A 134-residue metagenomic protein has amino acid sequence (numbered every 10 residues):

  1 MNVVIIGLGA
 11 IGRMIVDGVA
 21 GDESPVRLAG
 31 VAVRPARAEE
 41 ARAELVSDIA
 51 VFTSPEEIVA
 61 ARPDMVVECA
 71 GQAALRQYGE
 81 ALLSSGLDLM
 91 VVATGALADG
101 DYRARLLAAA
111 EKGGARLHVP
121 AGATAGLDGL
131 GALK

Functional and structural regions predicted by a protein language model:
V3-I5, E68: Hydrophobic Val/Ile/Leu positions in short beta-strands of Rossmann-like dinucleotide-binding domains
L8-G9: Glycine-rich Rossmann-fold phosphate-binding loop(s) that bind the pyrophosphate of adenine dinucleotide cofactors
G12-R13: N-terminal Rossmann-fold NAD(P) dinucleotide-binding loop
D22-E44: NAD(P)-binding Rossmann-fold cofactor-contacting core
T53-S84, A96-G100: Beta-loop-alpha module in the N-terminal Rossmann-like domain of NAD(P)-dependent dehydrogenases, especially those
E68, V91, L117-A121: General beta-strand structural signal in soluble alpha/beta enzymes
Q77-E80, T94-R116: Rossmann-fold NAD(P)-binding glycine/threonine-rich loop
A115-K134: Conserved anion/nucleotide-ligand pocket segment
